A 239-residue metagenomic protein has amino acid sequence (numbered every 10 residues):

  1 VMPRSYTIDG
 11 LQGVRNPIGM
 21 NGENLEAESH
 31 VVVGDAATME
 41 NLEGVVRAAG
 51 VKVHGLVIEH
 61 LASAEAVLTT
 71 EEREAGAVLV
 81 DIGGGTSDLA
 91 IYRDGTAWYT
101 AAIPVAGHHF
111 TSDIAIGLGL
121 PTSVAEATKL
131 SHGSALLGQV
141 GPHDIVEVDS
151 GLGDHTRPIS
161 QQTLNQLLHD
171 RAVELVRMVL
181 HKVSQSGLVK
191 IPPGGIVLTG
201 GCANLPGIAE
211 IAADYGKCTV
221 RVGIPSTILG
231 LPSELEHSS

Functional and structural regions predicted by a protein language model:
V1-L79, T96-A97, P121-Q166, S186-V189 (+1 more regions): Nucleotide/phosphate-binding catalytic cleft detector across ATP-hydrolyzing and phosphate-transferring enzymes
S29, A75-G117: Glycine-rich phosphate-binding loop of actin/hexokinase-like ATP-binding domains
G34, S134-L136, I191-Y215: Glycine-rich phosphate-binding loops at beta-strand->alpha-helix junctions
V46, D81, I114, V179 (+1 more regions): Residue-level signature of catalytic and energy-coupling elements of molecular machines, predominantly ATP/GTP-dependent
Y99-A101, C218-G223: Short hydrophobic/aromatic-enriched beta-strand-loop microsegments
S112, Q162, Q166, D170-R177 (+4 more regions): Feature representing long, continuous alpha-helical segments
V176, L180-G194: Phosphate/pyrophosphate-binding loops at sites that engage ATP/ADP/AMP, CoA/4′-phosphopantetheine, polyphosphate
R221-S239: Glycine-rich phosphate-binding/hydrolytic loop that grips phosphoryl groups
